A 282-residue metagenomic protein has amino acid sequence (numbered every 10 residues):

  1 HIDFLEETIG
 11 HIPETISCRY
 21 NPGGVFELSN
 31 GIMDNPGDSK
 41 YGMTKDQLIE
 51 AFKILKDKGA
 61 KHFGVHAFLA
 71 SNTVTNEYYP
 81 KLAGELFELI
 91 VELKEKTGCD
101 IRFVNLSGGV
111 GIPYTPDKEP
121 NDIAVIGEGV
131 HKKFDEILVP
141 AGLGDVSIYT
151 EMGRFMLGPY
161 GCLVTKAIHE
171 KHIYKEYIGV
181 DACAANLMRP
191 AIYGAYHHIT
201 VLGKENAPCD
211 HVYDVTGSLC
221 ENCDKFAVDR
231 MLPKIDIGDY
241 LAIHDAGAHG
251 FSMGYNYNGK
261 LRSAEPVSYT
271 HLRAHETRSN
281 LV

Functional and structural regions predicted by a protein language model:
H1-F103, I112, K133: Active-site-proximal beta-alpha core segment in soluble small-molecule metabolic enzymes
E7-T8, F26-M33, N76-Y79, T115-E119 (+3 more regions): Short acidic, glycine/serine/threonine-rich loops at helix termini
E14, C99-R102, N121, V125-E128 (+2 more regions): Acidic/histidine-enriched ion/cofactor-binding microenvironments in catalytic or ligand-binding pockets
Y20-P22, H66-L69, G108, M152 (+2 more regions): Short, structured patches in soluble enzyme cores that scaffold and shape functional sites
G24-L28, R102-K118, Y149-Y160, L187-M188 (+1 more regions): Flexible glycine/acidic-rich beta-alpha junction loops that bind and position SAM and/or redox cofactors in anaerobic
T75-L82, P113-I126, L157-H169, V228-M231: Short glycine/threonine-rich loop-to-helix capping motif typified by GTGT followed within a few residues by an Asp-Pro
L138, L143-R273: Charged (often Lys/Glu-rich) extended helix/loop segments that serve as interaction or gating elements
H271-A274, R278-V282: Single conserved hydrophobic/aromatic residue that forms the stacking wall/gate of nucleotide- or nucleobase-binding
